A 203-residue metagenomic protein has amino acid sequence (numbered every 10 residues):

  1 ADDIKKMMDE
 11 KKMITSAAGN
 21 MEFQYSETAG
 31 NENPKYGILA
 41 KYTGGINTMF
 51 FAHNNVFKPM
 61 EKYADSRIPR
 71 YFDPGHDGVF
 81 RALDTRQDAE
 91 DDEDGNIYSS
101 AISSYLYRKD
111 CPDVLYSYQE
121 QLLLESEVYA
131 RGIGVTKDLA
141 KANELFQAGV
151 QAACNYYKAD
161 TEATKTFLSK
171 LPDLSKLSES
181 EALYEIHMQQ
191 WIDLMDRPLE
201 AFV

Functional and structural regions predicted by a protein language model:
I4-E125, A130-R131, K137-D193, P198-L199: Hydrophobic-face positions in mid-chain alpha helices that act as interaction patches
